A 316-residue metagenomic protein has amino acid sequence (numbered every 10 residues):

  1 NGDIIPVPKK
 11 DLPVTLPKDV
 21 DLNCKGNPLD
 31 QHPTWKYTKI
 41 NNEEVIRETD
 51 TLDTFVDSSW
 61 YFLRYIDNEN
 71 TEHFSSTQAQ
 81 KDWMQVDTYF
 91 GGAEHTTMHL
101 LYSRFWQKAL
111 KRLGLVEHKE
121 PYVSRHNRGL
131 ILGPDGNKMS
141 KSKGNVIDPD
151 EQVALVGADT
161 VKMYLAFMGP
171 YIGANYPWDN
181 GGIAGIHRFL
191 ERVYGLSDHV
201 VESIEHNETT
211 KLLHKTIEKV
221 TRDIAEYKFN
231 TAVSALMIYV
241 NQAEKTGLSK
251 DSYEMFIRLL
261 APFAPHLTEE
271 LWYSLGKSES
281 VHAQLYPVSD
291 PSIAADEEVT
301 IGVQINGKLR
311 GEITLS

Functional and structural regions predicted by a protein language model:
N1-V201, L212-N241, D251-L260: Structured secondary-structure scaffolds
G2-K9, P13, L132-G133, S203-K219 (+1 more regions): Acidic, turn-prone loop/beta-hairpin segments
